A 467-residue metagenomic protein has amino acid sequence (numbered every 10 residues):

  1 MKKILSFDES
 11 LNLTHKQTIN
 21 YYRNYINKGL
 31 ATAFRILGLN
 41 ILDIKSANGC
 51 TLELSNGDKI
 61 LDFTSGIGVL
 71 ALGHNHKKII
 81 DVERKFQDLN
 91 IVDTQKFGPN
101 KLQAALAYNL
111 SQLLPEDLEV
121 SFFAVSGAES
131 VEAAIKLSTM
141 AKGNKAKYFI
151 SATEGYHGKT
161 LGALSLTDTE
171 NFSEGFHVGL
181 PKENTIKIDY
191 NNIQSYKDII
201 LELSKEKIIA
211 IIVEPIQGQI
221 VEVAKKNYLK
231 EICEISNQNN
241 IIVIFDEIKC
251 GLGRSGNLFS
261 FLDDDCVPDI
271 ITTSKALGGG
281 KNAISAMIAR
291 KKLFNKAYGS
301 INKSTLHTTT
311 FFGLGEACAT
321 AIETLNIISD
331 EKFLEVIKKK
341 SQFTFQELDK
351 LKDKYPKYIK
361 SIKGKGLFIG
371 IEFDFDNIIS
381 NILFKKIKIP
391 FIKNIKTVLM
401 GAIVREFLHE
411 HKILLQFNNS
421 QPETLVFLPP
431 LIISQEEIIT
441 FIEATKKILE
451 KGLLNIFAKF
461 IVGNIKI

Functional and structural regions predicted by a protein language model:
K2-I467: Conserved N-terminal phosphate-binding loop of PLP-dependent enzymes in the Aspartate aminotransferase
